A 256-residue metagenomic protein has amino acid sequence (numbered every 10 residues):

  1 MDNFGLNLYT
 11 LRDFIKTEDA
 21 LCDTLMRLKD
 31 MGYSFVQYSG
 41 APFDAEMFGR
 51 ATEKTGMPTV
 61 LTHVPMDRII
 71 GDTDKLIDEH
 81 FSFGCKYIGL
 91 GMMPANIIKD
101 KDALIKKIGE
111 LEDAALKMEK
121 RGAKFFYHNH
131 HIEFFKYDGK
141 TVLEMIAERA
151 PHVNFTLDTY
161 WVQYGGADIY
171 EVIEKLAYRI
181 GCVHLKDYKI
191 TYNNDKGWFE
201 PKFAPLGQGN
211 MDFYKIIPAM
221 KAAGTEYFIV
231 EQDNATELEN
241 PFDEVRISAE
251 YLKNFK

Functional and structural regions predicted by a protein language model:
M1-K86, N254-K256: N-terminal pre-domain/capping segments
D2-L8, V36-Y38, T59-V64, I88-L90 (+4 more regions): Hydrophobic faces of well-ordered beta-strands that scaffold small-molecule active sites in alpha/beta enzyme cores
L6, L28, V36, T52 (+8 more regions): Conserved, mostly hydrophobic/aromatic
D13-E18, F35-M47, V64-T73, A95-K99 (+4 more regions): Acidic-and-aromatic substrate-binding clefts and catalytic sites of carbohydrate-active enzymes
M26, D30, K54, P58 (+2 more regions): Active-site acidic/histidine proton-transfer and metal-coordination neighborhood in alpha/beta enzyme cores
K120-N210: Acidic/histidine-rich catalytic cores of soluble enzymes
D212-A219, A223, Y227-E231: H/E-rich (His + Asp/Glu) clusters that bind or coordinate divalent metals
E239-K256: C-terminal helical cap(s) of enzyme catalytic domains, especially alpha/beta-barrels
